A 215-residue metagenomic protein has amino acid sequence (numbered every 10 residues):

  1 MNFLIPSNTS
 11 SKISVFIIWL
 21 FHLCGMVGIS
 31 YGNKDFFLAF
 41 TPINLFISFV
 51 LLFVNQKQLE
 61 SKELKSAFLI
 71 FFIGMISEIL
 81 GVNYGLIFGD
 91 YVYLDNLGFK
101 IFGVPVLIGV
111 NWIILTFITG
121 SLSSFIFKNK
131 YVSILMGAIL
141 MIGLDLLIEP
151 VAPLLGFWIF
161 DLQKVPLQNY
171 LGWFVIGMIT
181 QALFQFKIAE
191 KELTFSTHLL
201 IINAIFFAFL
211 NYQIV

Functional and structural regions predicted by a protein language model:
M1-V215: Aromatic-rich, lipid-facing transmembrane alpha helices and their immediate juxtamembrane interface loops in integral
